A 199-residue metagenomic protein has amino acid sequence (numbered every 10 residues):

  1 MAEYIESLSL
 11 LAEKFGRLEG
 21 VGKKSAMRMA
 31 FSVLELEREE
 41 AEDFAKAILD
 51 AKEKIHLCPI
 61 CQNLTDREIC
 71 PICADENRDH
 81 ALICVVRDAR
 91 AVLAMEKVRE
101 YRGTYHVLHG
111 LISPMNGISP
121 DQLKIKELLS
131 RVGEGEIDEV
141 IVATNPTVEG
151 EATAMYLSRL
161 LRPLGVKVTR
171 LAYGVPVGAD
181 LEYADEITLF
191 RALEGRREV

Functional and structural regions predicted by a protein language model:
A2-L8, R17, M27-V92: Cys/His-rich Zn2+-binding cysteine-cluster or related metal-binding knuckle/ribbon modules and their
E6-E13, E136: Short, hydrophobic/aliphatic alpha-helical segments
A12, I55, R67, Q122-L129: Short, well-ordered alpha-helical scaffold segments within catalytic/effector domains
G16, L34, L49, D66 (+8 more regions): Signal for well-folded cores of large energy- and translation-related assemblies
A26, D75-I141: Extended interfacial segments that mediate partner engagement and assembly in macromolecular machines
R102, L129-I141, N145-V199: Long C-terminal interaction/binding lobes of large macromolecular proteins
